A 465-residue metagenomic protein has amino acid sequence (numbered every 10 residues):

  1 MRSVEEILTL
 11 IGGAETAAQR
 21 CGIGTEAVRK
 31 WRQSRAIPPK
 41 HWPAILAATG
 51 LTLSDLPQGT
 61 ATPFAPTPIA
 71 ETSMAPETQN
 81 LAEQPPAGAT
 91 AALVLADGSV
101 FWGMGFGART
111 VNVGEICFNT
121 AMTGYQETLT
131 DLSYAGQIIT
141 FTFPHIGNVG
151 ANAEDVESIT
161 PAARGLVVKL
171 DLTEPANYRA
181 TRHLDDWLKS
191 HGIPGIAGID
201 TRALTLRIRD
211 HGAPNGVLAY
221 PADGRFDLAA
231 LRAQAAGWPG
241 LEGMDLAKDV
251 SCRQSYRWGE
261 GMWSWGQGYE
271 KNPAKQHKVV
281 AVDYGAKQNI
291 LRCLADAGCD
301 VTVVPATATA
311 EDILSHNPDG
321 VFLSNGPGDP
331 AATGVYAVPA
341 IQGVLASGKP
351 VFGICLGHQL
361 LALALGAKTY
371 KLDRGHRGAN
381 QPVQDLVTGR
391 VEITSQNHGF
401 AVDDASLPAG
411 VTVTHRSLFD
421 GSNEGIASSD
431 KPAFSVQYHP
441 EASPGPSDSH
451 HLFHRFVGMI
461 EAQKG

Functional and structural regions predicted by a protein language model:
M1-R20, A47, L51-G59, P63: A short, Lys/Arg-rich alpha-helix, primarily the initiator
C21-I37: Recognition helix of helix-turn-helix/homeodomain-like DNA-binding domains that insert into the DNA major groove
S34-A47: Short, basic-rich loop-to-helix N-cap that marks the start of a DNA-contacting helix
T62-M74: Helix-turn-helix/homeodomain-like alpha-helical modules used for DNA recognition and transcription-factor dimerization
A75-E311, S315-H316, G328, S443-G445 (+1 more regions): RNA-binding accessory domains that recognize and position tRNA/RNA substrates
P194, K278, P350-F352, K368 (+1 more regions): Proline-centered loop/turn at the N-terminus of a beta-strand
S315, G320, S324-A401, G445-Q463: Cysteine-nucleophile active-site neighborhood
G389-K431: Catalytic beta-strand/loop cores that center a nucleophilic Ser/Cys/Thr and support acyl-enzyme chemistry
